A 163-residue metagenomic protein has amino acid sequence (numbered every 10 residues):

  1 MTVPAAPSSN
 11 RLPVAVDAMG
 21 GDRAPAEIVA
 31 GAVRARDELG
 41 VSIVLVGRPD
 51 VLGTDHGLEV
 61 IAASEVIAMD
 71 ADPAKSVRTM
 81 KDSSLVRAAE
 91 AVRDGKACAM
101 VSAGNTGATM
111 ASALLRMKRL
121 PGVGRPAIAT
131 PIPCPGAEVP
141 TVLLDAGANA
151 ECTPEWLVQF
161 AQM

Functional and structural regions predicted by a protein language model:
M1-L115: Contiguous, glycine/small-aliphatic-enriched amphipathic segments in soluble metabolic enzymes
V77-E90, L120-P126, V158-Q162: Glycine-rich anion/phosphate-binding loops
R87, G136-M163: Ligand-binding beta-strand-loop-alpha-helix segment within the catalytic cores of soluble metabolic enzymes
S112-G147: Short, acidic/small-residue loops that bind anionic groups at enzyme active sites
